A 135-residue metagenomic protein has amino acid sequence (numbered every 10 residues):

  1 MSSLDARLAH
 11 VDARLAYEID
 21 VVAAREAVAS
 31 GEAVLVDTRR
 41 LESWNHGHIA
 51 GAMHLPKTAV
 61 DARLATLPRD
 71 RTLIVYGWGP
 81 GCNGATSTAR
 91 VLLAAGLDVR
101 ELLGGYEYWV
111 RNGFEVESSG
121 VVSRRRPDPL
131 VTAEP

Functional and structural regions predicted by a protein language model:
M1-L35, L41-H46, S118-P135: Flexible, polar/low-complexity N-terminal or interdomain linker segments that lie immediately upstream of folded
V34, D98, E115: Residue-level detector of anion-binding/catalytic polar loops
D37, A52, L92: Terminal peptide-recognition signature
W44-A50, L67, W109: Short loop/helix-cap segments at secondary-structure boundaries that form the rim of catalytic
M53, R71, V116-G120: Short, hinge-like loop/turn segments at secondary-structure boundaries
L55-L73: Helix-loop module immediately N-terminal to the HCX5R catalytic loop in PTP-like cysteine phosphatase domains
T58-A62, G104-Y106, V122: Short, acidic/turn-prone active-site loops that include or flank metal/cofactor- and phosphate-binding residues
L67-V110: Catalytic cysteine-centered active loop of the rhodanese-like fold, especially the PTP/DSP P-loop
